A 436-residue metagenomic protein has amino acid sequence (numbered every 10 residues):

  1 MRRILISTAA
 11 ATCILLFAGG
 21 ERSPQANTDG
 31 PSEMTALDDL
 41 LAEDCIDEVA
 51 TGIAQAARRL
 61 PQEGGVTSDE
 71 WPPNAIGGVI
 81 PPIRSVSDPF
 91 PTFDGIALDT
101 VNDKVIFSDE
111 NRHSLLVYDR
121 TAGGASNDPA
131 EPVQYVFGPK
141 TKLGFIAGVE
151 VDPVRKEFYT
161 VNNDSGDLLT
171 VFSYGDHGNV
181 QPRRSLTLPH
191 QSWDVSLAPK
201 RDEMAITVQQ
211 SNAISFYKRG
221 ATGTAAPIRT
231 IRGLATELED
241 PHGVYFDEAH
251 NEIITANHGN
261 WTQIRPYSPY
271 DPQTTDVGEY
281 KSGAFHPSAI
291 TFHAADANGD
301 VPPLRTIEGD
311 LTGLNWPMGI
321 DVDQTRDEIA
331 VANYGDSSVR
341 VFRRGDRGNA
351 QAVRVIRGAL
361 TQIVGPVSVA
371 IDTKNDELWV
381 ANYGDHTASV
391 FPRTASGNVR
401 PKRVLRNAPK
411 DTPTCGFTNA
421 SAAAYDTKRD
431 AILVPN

Functional and structural regions predicted by a protein language model:
N27-I80, A125-S126, G299-D300: Blade/loop signatures of beta-propeller domains
P81-S87, E131-K140, Q181-L186, P227-L234 (+3 more regions): A short beta-strand motif characteristic of beta-propeller blades
S87-N102, P139-R155, T187-E203, L234-A249 (+6 more regions): Beta-rich, blade/repeat-based domains predominating in secreted/periplasmic proteins but also intracellular
E110, R120, N163-D164, Q209 (+6 more regions): Short loop/turn segments immediately following the C-termini of beta-strands
H113-L115, G166-L169, N212-I214, W261-Q263 (+3 more regions): Structural signal for beta-propeller blades
D119-N127, V171-G178, F216-T224, F292-D300 (+2 more regions): Short loop/turn segments immediately following beta-strands, especially the blade-tip and inter-blade linker loops
N257-F285: Short, conserved, GDST-rich strand-edge loop motifs in beta-rich repeat architectures
